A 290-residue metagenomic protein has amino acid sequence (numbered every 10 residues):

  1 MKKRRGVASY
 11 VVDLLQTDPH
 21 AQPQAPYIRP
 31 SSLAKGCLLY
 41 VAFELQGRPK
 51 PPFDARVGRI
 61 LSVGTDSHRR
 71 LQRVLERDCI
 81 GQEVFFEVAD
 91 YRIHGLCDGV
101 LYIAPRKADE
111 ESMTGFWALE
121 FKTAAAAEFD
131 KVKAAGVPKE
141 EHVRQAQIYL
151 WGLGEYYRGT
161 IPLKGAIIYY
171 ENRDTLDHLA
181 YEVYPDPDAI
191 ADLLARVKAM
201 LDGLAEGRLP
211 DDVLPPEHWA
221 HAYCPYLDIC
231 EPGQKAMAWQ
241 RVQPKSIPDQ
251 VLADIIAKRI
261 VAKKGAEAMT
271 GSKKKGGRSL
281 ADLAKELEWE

Functional and structural regions predicted by a protein language model:
M1-A118, A125-A127, E140, P244: Metal-dependent nuclease catalytic cores that hydrolyze phosphodiester bonds in DNA/RNA, characterized by
Y27-P30, G136, G265, S279: Short, solvent-exposed coil/turn linker segments
E44-L45, K122, E171, L227: Structured loops at beta-to-helix junctions and adjacent beta-edge loops in soluble globular domains
P51, K133, A238-W239: Short amphipathic alpha-helical leader/targeting segments
V84-D202: Mg2+/Mn2+-dependent nuclease catalytic core
I148, G154-E290: Metal-dependent nuclease catalytic regions and adjoining charged, substrate-binding loops involved in nucleic-acid end
